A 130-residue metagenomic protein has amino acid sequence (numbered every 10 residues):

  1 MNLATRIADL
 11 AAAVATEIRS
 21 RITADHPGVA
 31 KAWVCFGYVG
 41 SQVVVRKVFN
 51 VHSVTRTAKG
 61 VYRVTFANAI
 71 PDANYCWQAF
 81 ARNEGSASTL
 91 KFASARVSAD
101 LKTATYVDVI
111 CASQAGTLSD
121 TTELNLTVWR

Functional and structural regions predicted by a protein language model:
L3-D72, L101-R130: Extracellular receptor-binding modules and their adjoining Ser/Thr/Gly/Asp/Asn-rich linkers
P71-L101: Terminal beta-strand-rich extracellular "head" domains that mediate receptor/glycan or other ligand binding
